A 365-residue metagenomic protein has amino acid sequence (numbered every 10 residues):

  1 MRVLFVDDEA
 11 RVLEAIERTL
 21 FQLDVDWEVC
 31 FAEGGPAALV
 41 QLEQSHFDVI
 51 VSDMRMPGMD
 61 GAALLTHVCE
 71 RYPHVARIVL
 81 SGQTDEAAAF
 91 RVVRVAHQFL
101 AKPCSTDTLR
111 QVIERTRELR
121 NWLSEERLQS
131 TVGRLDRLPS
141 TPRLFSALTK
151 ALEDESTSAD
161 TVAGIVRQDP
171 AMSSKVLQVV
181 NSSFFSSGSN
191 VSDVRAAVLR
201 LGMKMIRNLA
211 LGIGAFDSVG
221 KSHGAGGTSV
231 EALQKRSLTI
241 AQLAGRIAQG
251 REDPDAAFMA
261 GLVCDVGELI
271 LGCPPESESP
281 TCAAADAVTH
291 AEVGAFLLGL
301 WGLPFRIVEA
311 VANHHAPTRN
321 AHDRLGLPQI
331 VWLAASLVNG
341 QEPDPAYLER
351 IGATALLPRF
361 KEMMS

Functional and structural regions predicted by a protein language model:
D7, D53, S81: Active-site residues of response regulator receiver
A10-C30: Two-component/phosphorelay signaling modules centered on CheY-like receiver
E17, F31-V40, G61: Helix N-cap/capping motif at the beta->alpha junctions
V40, A62-H74: Short amphipathic alpha-helix used as the core "switch/output" element in two-component signaling
S45-V51: Active-site beta3 strand of CheY-like receiver
M56: Receiver (REC) domain active-site loop signature in two-component systems and cognate sites in sensor histidine kinases
A63, Q83-L100: Alpha4 helix (beta4-alpha4-beta5 surface) of REC/receiver domains from two-component response regulators
T106-P345: Conserved alpha-helical "signature site" that marks functionally important helical segments or helix/loop junctions
